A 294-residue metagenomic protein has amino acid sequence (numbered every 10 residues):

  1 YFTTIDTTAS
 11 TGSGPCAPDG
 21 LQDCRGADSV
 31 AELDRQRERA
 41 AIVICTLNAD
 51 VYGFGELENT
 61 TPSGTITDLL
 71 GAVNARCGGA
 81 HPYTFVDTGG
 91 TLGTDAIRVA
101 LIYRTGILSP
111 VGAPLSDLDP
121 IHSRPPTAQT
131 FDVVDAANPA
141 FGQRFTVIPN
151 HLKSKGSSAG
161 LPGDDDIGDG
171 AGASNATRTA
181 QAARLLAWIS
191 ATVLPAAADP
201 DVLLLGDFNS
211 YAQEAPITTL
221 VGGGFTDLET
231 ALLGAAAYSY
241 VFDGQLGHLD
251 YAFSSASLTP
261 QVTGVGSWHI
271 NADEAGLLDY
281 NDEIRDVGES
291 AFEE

Functional and structural regions predicted by a protein language model:
Y1-E294: Divalent cation-coordinating acidic motifs and surrounding scaffolds that mediate Ca2+/Mg2+/Mn2+/Zn2+-dependent binding
